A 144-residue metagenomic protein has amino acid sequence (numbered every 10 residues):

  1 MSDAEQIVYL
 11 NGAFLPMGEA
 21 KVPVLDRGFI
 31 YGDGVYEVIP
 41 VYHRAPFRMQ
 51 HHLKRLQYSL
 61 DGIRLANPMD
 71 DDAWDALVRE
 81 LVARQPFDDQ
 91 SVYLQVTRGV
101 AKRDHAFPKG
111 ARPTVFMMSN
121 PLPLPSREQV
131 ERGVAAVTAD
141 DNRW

Functional and structural regions predicted by a protein language model:
M1-W144: Conserved alpha/beta cores of soluble small-molecule-handling proteins
